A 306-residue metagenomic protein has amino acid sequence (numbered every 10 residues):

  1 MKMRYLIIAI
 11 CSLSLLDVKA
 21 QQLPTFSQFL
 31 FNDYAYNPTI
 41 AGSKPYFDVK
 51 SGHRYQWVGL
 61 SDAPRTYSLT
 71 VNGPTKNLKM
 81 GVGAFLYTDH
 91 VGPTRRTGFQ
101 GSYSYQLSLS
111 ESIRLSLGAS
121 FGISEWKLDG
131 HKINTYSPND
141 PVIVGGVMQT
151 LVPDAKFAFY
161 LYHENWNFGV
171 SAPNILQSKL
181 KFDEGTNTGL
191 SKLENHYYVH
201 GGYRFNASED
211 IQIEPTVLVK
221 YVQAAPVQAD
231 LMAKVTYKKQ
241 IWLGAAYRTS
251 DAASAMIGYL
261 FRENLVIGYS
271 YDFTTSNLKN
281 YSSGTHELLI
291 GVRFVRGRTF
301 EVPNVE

Functional and structural regions predicted by a protein language model:
M1-Y5, L109-E111: Positively charged n-region of N-terminal signal peptides that target proteins for export
M3-L6, Q22-P24: Short, basic/polar N-terminal leader/transit segment immediately after the initiator methionine
Y5-S14: Sec-dependent N-terminal signal peptides
L16-A20: Sec/Tat signal peptide C-region and signal peptidase I cleavage site
Q21-E306: Subset of outer-membrane beta-barrel
